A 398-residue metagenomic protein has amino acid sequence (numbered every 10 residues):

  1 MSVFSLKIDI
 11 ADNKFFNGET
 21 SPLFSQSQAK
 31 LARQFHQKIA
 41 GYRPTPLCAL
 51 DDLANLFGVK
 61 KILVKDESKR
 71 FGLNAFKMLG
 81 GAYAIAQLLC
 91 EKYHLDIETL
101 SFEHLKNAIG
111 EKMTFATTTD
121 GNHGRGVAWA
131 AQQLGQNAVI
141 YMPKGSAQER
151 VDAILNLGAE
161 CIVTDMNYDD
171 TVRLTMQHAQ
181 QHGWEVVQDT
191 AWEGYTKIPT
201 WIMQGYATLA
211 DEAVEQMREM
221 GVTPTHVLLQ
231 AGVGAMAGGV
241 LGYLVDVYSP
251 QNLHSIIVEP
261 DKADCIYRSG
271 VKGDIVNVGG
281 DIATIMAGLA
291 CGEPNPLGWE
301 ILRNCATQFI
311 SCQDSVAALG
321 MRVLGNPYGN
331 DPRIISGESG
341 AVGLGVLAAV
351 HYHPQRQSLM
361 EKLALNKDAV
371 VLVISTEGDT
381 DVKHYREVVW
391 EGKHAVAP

Functional and structural regions predicted by a protein language model:
M1-P398: PLP-dependent amino-acid enzyme catalytic core
